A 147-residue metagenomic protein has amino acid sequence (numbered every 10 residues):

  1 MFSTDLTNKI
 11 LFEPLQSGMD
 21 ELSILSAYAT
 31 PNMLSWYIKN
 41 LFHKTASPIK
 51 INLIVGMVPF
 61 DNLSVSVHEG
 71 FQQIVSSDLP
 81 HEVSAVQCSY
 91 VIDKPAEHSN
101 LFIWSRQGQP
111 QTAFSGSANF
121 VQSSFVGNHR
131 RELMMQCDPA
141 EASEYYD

Functional and structural regions predicted by a protein language model:
M1-D147: PLD/PLD-like phosphodiesterase catalytic module centered on the HKD motif
